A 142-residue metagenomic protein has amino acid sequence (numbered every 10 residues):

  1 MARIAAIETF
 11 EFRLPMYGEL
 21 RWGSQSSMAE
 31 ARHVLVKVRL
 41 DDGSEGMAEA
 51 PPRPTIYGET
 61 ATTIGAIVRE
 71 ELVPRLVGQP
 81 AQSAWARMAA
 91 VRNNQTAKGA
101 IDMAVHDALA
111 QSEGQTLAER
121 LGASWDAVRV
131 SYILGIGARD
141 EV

Functional and structural regions predicted by a protein language model:
M1-Y57: Structured beta-strand/loop patches that form or line metal/cofactor-binding pockets in enzymes
A6, R39-S112: Metal- or metallocofactor-binding catalytic centers and their adjacent structured scaffolds across diverse enzyme
R13-L14, A84-R87, G122-A127: A short alpha-helix capping/helix-coil boundary motif
S24, N94-Q95, L134: A generic structural signal for short
A29-A31, T96, A123-W125: Short coil/turn motifs at beta-sheet boundaries
H33-L35, A100, A127-R129: Broad gene-expression machinery/nucleic-acid interaction feature
E119-V142: Metal-dependent enolase-superfamily TIM-barrel catalytic cores that perform enediolate-based chemistry
